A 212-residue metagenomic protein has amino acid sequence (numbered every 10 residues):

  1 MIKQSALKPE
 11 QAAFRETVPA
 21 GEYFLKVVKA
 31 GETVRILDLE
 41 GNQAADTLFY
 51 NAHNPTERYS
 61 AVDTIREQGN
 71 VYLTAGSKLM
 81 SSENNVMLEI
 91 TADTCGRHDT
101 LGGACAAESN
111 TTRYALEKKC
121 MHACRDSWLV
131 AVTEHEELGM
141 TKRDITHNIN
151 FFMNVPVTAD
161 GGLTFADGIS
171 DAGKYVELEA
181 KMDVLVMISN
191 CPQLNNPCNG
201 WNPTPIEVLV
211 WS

Functional and structural regions predicted by a protein language model:
M1-S212: Acidic, Ser/Thr/Pro
